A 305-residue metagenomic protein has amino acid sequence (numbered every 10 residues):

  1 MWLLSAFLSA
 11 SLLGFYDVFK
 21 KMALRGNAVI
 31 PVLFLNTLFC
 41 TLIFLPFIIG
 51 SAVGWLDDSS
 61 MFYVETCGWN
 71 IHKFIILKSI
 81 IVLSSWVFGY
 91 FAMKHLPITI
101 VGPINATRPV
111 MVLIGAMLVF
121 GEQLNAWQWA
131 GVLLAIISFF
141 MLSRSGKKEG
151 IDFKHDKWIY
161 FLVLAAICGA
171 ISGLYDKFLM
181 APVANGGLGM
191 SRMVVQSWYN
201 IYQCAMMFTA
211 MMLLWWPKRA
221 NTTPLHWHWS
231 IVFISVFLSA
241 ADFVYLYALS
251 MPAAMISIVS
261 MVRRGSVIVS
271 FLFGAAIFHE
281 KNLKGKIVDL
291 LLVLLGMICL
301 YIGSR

Functional and structural regions predicted by a protein language model:
M1-K20, R25-I30, F34-L77, W86-L96 (+6 more regions): Membrane-interface interhelical linkers
M1-S11, V110-I171, K177, K281-R305: Juxtamembrane helix-loop boundary signature in multi-pass membrane transporters
A10-S11, I81, L134-S138, Y202-A210 (+1 more regions): Hydrophobic cores of alpha-helical transmembrane segments in multi-pass inner/ER membrane proteins, independent
G14, V18, L45, S79 (+10 more regions): Hydrophobic/small/kink-forming positions within alpha-helical transmembrane segments of polytopic membrane proteins
I30-P31, T99, N125, M190-M193 (+1 more regions): Residues that define the loop-to-transmembrane-helix transition and helix capping in multi-pass membrane transporters
L33-T37, N105, Q128, V132 (+4 more regions): Residue-level recognition of transmembrane alpha-helices in multi-pass small-molecule transporters/permeases
F39-I43, I104-L118, Y202-M206, A241 (+3 more regions): Alpha-helical transmembrane segments of compact multi-pass small-molecule transporters, enriched in specific families
A170-L174, V244-V262: Alpha-helical transmembrane segments and their membrane-interface junctions in multi-pass membrane proteins
